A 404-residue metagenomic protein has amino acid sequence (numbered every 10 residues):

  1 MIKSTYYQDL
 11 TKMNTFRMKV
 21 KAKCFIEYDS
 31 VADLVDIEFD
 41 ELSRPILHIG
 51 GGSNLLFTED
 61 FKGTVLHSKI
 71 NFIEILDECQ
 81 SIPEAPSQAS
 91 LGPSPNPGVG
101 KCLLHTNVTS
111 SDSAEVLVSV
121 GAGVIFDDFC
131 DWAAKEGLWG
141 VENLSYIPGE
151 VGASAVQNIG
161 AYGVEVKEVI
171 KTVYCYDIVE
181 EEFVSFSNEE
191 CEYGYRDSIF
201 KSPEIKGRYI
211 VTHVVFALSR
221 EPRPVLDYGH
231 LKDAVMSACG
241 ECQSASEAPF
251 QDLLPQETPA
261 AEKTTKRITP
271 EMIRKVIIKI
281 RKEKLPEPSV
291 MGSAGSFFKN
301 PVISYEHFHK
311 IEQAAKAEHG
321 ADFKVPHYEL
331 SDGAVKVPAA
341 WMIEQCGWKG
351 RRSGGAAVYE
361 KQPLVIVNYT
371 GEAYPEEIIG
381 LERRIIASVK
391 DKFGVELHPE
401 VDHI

Functional and structural regions predicted by a protein language model:
M1-G92, N96-V173, D177-V179, E190: Anion-binding (especially nucleotide phosphate/pyrophosphate-binding) glycine-rich loop and adjoining beta-alpha core
T5-Y7, T11-M18, L55, F183-E376 (+2 more regions): Phosphate/pyrophosphate- and phosphate-bearing ligand-binding catalytic cores of soluble enzymes
D40, S111, G137-G140, S202 (+3 more regions): Generic detector of short alpha-helix boundary/capping microenvironments and adjacent low-complexity segments
G121, K135, Q345, D391-K392: Residues at alpha-helix termini
I385: Phosphate/pyrophosphate-binding loops and the adjoining catalytic core of nucleotide-dependent enzymes
